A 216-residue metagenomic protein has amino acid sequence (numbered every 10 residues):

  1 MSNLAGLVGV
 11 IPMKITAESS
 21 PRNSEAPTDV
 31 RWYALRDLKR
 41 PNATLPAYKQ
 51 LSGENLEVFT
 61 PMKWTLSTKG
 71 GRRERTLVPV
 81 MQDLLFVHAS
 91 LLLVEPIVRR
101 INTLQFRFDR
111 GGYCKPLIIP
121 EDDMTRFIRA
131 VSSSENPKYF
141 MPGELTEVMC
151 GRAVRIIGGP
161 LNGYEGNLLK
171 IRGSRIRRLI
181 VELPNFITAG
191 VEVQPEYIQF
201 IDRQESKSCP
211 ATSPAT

Functional and structural regions predicted by a protein language model:
S2-A153, L169, G173-R175, E182-T216: Acidic-enriched and Gly/Ser
D29, I156-E165: Short coil-to-beta-strand transition motifs
N162, R175-R177: Short loop/turn segments at connectors of secondary-structure elements within structured domains
